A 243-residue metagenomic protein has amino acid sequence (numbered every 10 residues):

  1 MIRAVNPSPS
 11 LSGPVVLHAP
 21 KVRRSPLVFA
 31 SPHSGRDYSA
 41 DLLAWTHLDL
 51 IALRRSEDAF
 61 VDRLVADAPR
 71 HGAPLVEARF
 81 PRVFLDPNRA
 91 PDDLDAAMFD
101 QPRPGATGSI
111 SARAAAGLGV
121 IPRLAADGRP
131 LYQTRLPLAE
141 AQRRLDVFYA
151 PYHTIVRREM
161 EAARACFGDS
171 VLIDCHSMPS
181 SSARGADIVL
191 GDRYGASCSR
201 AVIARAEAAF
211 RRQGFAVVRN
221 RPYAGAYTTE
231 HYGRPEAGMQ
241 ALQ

Functional and structural regions predicted by a protein language model:
I2-L172, S177-Q243: N-terminal catalytic or cofactor-binding beta/alpha core of small enzyme domains
